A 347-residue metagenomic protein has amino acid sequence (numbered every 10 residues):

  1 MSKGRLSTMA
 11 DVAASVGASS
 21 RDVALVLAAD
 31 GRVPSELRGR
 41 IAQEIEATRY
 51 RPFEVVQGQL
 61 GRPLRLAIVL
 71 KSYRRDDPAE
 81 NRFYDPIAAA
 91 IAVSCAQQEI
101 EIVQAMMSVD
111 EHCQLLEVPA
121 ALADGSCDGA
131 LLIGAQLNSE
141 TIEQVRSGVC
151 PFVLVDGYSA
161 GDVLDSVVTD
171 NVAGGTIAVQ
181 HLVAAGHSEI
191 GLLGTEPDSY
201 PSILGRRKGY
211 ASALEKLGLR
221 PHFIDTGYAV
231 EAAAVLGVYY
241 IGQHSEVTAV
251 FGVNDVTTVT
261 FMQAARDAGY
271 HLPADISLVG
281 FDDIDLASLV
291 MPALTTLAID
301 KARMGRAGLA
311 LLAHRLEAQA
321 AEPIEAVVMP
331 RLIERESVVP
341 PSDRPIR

Functional and structural regions predicted by a protein language model:
M1-G4, D11-S15, Q43-R49, E54 (+4 more regions): Bacterial carbohydrate/catabolite-sensing allosteric modules
M9, S20: Helix-turn-helix DNA-binding elements, focusing on the entry/boundary residues of the two helices that contact DNA
R21-D22, L37-R40: Residues in the helix-turn-helix
D22-L25, Q59-A79, Y84, E189-E196: Short beta-strand segments enriched in small/hydrophobic residues
A28-A29, G39, E46: Residue-level detection of the helix-turn-helix DNA-binding "recognition helix"
C113-A173: Short beta-strand-centered segments that line the small-molecule binding cleft or hinge of alpha/beta clamshell
